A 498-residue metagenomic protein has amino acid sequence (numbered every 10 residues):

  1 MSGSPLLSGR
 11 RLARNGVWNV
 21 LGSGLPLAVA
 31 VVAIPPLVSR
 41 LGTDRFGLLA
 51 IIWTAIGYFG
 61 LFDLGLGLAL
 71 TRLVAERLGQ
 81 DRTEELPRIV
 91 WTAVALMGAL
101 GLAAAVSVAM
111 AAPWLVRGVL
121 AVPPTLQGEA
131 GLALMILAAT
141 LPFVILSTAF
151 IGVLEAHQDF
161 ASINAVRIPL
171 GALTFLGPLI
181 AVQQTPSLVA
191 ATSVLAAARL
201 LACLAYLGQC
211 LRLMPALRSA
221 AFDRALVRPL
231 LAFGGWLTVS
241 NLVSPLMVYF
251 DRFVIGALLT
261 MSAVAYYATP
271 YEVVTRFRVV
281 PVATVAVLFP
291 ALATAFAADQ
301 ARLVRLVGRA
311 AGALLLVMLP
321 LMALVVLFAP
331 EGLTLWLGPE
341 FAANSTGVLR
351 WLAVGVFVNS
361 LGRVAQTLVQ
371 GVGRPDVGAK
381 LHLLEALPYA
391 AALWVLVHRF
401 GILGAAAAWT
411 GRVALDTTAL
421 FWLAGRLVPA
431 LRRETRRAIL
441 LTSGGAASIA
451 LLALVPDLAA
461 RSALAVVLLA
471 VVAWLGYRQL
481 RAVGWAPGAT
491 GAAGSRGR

Functional and structural regions predicted by a protein language model:
M1-A30, E84-T92, G128-A130, Q158 (+4 more regions): N-terminal membrane topogenesis motif
M1-L12, V189, Y206-V248, V287 (+3 more regions): Interhelical loop/hinge segments that connect adjacent transmembrane helices in multipass membrane
S2, L132-I136, E385, E434-P487 (+1 more regions): Transmembrane alpha-helical segments of multi-pass transport proteins
R11-E76, A105-A109, T140, F175 (+2 more regions): Signature of the first transmembrane helix
R14-V31, V194-A202, Y206, C210 (+3 more regions): Transmembrane helical elements of multi-pass membrane transporters/channels
L64-Q80, A156, P270, V274-L315 (+1 more regions): Helix-loop junctions and terminal segments of transmembrane helices in multi-pass membrane transport/translocation
A112-I136, V325-F357: Interfacial segments at transmembrane-helix termini and the short loops linking adjacent helices
M135, N164-L213, F233, L383-Y389 (+1 more regions): Hydrophobic alpha-helical transmembrane segments
